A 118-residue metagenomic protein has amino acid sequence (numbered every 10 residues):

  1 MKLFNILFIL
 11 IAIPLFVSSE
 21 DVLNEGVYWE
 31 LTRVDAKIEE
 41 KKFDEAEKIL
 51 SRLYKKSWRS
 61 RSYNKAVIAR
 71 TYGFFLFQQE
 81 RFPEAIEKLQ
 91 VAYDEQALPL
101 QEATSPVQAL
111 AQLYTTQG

Functional and structural regions predicted by a protein language model:
K2-I9: Sec-dependent signal peptide recognition, specifically the positively charged N-region followed immediately by
I11-I13: N-terminal targeting leader peptides, primarily classical Sec-type signal peptides for secretion
L15-E87, P99-S105: N-terminal leader/linker segments that initiate helical-solenoid repeat arrays
T71, P106-G118: Short, intrinsically disordered, charge-balanced linker/junction segments flanking boundaries in proteins
